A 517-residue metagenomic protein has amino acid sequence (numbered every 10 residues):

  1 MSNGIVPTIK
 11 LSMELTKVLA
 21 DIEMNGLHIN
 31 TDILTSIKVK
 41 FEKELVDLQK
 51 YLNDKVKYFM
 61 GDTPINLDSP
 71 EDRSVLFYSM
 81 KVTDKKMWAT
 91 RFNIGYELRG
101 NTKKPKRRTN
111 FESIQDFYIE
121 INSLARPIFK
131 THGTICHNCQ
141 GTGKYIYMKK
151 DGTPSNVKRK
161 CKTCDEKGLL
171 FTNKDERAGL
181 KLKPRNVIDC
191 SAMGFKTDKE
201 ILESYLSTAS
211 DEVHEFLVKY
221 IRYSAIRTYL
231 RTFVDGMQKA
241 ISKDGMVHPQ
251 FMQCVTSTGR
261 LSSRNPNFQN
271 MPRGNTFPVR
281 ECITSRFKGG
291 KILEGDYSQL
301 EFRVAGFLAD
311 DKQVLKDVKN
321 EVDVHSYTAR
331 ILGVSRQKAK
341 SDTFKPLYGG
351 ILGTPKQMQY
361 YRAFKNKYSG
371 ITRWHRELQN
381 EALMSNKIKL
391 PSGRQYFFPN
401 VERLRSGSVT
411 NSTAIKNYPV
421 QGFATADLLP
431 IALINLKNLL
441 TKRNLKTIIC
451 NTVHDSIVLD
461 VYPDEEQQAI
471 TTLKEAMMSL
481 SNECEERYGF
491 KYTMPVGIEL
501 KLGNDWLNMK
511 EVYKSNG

Functional and structural regions predicted by a protein language model:
M1-G274, G289, M358, R362-A363 (+2 more regions): Conserved "right-hand" nucleotidyltransferase catalytic core of DNA-directed polymerases
S2-G4, I22-E23, L27-T35, E215 (+6 more regions): Glycine- and acidic
K17-A20, M24, T131-C161, D165-L170 (+9 more regions): Conserved catalytic core of nucleic-acid polymerases
N25-H28, K43, F59, T83-D84 (+5 more regions): Secondary-structure transition/capping motifs at alpha-helix termini and the adjoining loop/turn into the next element
S36-E71, F364-R373, D464-G517: Polymerase palm active-site segment centered on the conserved acidic dipeptide of motif C
Y78, V304-F307, N508-K514: Short conserved micro-motifs at the rims of enzyme active sites and ligand-binding pockets
P249-S335: Function-dense linear segments that define catalytic or interfacial modules in macromolecule-processing proteins
Y297, D455-I457, I498-L500: A structural signal for short, well-ordered beta-strand segments
